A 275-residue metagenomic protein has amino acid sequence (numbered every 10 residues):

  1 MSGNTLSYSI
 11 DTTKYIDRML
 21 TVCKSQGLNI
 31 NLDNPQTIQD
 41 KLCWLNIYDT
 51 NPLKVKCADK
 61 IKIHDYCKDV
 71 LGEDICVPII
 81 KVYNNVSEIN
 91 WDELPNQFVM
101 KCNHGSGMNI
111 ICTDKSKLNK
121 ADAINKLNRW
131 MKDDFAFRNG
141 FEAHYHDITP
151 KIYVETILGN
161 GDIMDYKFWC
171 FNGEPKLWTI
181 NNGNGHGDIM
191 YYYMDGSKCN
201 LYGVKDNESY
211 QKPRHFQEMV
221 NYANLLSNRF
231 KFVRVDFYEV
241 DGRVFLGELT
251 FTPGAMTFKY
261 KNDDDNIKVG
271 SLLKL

Functional and structural regions predicted by a protein language model:
M1-D49: Membrane-proximal basic amphipathic "stem/tether" segments
L6, I10, L94, L118-D206: Phosphate-binding site of ATP-dependent enzymes
T12-Y15, N221, E239-L275: C-terminal active-site "lid" helix and adjoining low-complexity regulatory extension at the edge of ATP-using catalytic
N34-K117, N128-F141: A conserved helix-loop-beta module that forms one wall/lid of the active-site cleft in ATP-utilizing catalytic domains
H64, S87-N90, S106-I111, K120 (+5 more regions): Short catalytic/ligand-binding loop motif for oxyanion handling, primarily in non-cytosolic enzymes, centered on
D74, G161-I163, C170-K176, N228-F232 (+1 more regions): Coil-to-beta-strand transition motifs
Y83, H104, T156-L158, C170-N172 (+2 more regions): Short, flexible loop/turn elements at secondary-structure junctions
Y145-Y153, M190-L246: A long amphipathic alpha-helix within ATP-dependent nucleotide-binding catalytic cores
